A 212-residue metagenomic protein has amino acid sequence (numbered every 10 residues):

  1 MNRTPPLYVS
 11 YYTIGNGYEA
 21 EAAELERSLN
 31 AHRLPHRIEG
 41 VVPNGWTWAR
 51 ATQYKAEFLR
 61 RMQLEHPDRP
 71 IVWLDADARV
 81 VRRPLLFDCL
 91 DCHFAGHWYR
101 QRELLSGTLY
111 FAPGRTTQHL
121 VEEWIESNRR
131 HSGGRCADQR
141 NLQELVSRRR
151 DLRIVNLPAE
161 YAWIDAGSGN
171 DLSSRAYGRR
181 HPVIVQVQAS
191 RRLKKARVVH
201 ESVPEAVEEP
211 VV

Functional and structural regions predicted by a protein language model:
M1-R69, R115, R149, Y177-R179 (+1 more regions): N-terminal anchoring/stem segment of glycosyltransferases
V9, R37, V72-L74, A95 (+2 more regions): Hydrophobic/aromatic beta-strand patches that form the interior of the parallel beta-sheet core in alpha/beta enzyme
A22-A23, A76-L85, E160-Y161, R191: Short, polar loop motifs at secondary-structure junctions
E39-V42, H97, L157-E160: Conserved beta-strand termini and adjacent loop/short-helix elements that scaffold enzyme active sites in alpha/beta
P43-T47, A95-Y99, R129: A short glycine/serine-rich beta->alpha loop
W46-R50, S106-T108, W163-S173: Short, solvent-exposed polar/charged micro-motifs at secondary-structure junctions
Q53-Q118: GT-A fold catalytic core of metal-dependent nucleotide-sugar glycosyltransferases, centered on the diacidic
E57, H119-V212: Catalytic core and acceptor-binding pocket of nucleotide-sugar-dependent glycosyltransferases
